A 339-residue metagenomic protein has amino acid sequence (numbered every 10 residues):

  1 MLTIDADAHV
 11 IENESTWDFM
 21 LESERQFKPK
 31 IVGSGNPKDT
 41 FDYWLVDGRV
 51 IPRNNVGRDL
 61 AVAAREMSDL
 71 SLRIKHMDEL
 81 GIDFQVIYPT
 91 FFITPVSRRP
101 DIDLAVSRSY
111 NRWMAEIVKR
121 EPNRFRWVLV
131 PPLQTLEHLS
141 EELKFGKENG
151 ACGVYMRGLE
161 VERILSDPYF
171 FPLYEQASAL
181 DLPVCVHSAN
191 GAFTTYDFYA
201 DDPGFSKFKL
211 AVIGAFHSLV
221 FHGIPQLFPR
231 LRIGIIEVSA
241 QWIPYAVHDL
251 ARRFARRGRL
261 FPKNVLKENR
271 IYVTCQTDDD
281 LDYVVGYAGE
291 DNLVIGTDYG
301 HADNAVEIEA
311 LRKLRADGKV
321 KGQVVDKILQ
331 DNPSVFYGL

Functional and structural regions predicted by a protein language model:
M1-I4, N13-A64, S68-F84, R112-R120 (+7 more regions): Mid-to-C-terminal alpha-helical segments outside catalytic/metal-binding sites
D7-I11, H187: Histidine-centered divalent metal-coordination motifs
N55-R65, I74-P100, R124-V130, C152-M156: Divalent metal-dependent hydrolysis catalytic cores, especially in the metallo-beta-lactamase
R65-D69, V106-Y110, H138, L165 (+4 more regions): Soluble or luminal CAZymes and related metallo-dependent hydrolases
E79, F92-K119, N123, L136-F145 (+3 more regions): Active-site loop-helix segments enriched in His/Asp/Glu that coordinate and activate a nucleophilic water at divalent
T90, L133, S188-A192, Y299-A302: Short glycine-enriched loops at secondary-structure junctions
T94-S97, L139, A192-Y199, N304-A305: Short acidic/His/Gly/Ser-rich catalytic and metal-binding motifs that mark active-site loops of diverse hydrolases
V118-R126, P131, E141-N292: Catalytic pocket-lining loop regions of alpha/beta-barrel enzymes, especially the amidohydrolase/enolase/GH5 lineages
